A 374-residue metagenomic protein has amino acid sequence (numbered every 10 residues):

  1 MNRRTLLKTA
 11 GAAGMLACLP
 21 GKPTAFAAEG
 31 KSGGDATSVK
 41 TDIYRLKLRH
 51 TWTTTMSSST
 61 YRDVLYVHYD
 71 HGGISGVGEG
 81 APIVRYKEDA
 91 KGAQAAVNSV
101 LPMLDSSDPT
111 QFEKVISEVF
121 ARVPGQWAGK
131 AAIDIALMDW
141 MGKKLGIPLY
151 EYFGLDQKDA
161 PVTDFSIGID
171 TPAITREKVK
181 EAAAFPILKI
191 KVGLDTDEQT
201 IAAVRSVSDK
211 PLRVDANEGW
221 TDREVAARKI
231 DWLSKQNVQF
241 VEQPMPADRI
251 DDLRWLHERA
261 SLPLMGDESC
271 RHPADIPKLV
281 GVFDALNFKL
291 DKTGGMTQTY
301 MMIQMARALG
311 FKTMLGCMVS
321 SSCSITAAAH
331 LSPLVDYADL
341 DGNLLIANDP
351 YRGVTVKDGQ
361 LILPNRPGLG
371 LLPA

Functional and structural regions predicted by a protein language model:
T5-A27: N-terminal export signals
K8, G14, T37-L46, V64 (+2 more regions): Flexible C-terminal active-site loop/helix
G21-T55, T60, D70: C-terminal segment of N-terminal export signals and the immediately downstream linker at the start of the mature
G33-T41, Y69-D70, S75-K144: Metal- or metallocofactor-binding catalytic centers and their adjacent structured scaffolds across diverse enzyme
V67, G73, I133, G146 (+4 more regions): Conserved, mostly hydrophobic/aromatic
E151-A260: Metal-dependent enolase-superfamily TIM-barrel catalytic cores that perform enediolate-based chemistry
A184-P186, S208-K210, W232-V238, H257-L264 (+3 more regions): Glycine-enriched alpha-helix->loop->beta-strand junction motifs that scaffold or abut catalytic
D252, C270-L340: Catalytic alpha/beta core domains of metabolic enzymes, predominantly
